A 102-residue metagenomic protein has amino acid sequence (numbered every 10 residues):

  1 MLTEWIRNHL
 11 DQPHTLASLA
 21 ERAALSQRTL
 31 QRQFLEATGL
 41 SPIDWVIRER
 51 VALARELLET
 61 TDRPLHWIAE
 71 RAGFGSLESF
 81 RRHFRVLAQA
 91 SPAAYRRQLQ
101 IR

Functional and structural regions predicted by a protein language model:
M1-E4, T29: An amphipathic alpha-helical interaction segment
E4, P13-A17, L25, L35-S76 (+1 more regions): Terminal helix-turn-helix DNA-binding modules in bacterial transcription factors
A20: Phosphate-binding active sites in nucleotide-utilizing proteins
R28, L77-E78, A93: Key DNA-contact positions within bacterial/archaeal DNA-binding proteins
L30-F34, S79-F80, F84: Short hydrophobic/aromatic patch on the recognition helix
P42, S91-P92: Proline-centered helix-kink/hinge sites
L87, A93-Q98: Short, basic/aromatic-enriched C-terminal tail that caps enzymatic domains
